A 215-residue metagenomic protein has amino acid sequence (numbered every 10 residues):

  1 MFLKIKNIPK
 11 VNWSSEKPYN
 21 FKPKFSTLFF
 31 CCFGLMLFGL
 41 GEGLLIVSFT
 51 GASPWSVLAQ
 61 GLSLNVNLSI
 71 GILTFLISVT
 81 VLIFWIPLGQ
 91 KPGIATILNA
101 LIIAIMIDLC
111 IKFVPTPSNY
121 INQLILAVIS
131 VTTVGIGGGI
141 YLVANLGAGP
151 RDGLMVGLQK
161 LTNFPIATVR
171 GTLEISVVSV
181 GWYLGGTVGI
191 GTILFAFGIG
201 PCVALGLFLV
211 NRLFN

Functional and structural regions predicted by a protein language model:
F2-N215: Core subunits and conserved enzymes of cellular information-processing and envelope-translocation systems across
